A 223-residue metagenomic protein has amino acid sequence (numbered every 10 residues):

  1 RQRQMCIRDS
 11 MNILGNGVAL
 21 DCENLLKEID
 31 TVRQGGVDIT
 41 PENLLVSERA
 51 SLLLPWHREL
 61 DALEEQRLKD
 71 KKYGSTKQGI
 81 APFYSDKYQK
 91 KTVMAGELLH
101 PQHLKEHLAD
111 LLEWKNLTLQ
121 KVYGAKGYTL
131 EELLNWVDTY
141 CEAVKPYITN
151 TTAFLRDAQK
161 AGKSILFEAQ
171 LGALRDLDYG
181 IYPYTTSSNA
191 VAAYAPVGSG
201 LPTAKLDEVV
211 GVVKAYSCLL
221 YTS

Functional and structural regions predicted by a protein language model:
Q2-D9, Y221-T222: Conserved small/polar residues in nucleotide/adenosyl-binding loops
Q4, V18-L20, D30, S51-L53 (+4 more regions): Short, glycine-/Ser/Thr-/acidic-enriched flexible segments
D9-N12, E42-L45, P82, K163-L166 (+2 more regions): Structural motif
L25, V32-T152, I165: Internal alpha/beta core interface subdomains
W56-D61, Y88-K90, D176-G180, T186-S187 (+1 more regions): Short acidic, glycine/serine/threonine-rich loops at helix termini
T139-A161, V209-L219: Gly/charged, well-structured mid-domain segments that form the phosphate/adenylate-handling core of ATP-dependent
T149-D178, Y182-N189: Acidic catalytic cores of enzymes that act on phosphate-bearing nucleotides/polynucleotides
Y182-S223: A conserved active-site cap/scaffold subdomain adjacent to cofactor or substrate pockets
